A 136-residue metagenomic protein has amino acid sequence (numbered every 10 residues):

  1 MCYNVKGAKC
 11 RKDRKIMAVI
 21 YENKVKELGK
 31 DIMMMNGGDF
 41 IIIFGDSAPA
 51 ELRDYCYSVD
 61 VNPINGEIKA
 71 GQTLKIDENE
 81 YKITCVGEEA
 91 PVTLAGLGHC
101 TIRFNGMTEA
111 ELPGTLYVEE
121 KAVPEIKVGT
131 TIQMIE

Functional and structural regions predicted by a protein language model:
C2-I16: Short, Lys/Arg-enriched N-terminal segments with co-localized hydrophobic residues within the first ~10-30 amino acids
K12-C56, T130-T131, E136: N-terminal disorder-to-order initiation segments that are Gly/Lys/Arg-biased and fold into the first beta/loop/alpha
L52-P63, E109-V118: Short, structured beta-strand/loop micro-motifs enriched in basic residues and often containing a Trp
G66-I68, L74-K75, I126: Short, well-ordered loop/turn sites that connect or cap secondary structure elements
Q72-K82: Short coil-to-beta-strand transition motifs
N79-E80, V86-V92: Short, conserved beta-turn/loop elements at beta-strand boundaries and strand-helix junctions
A90-T101: Short, solvent-exposed secondary-structure boundary/capping segments
F104-E136: Helix-rich interaction surfaces within compact, conserved domain-sized segments that mediate assembly or partner
